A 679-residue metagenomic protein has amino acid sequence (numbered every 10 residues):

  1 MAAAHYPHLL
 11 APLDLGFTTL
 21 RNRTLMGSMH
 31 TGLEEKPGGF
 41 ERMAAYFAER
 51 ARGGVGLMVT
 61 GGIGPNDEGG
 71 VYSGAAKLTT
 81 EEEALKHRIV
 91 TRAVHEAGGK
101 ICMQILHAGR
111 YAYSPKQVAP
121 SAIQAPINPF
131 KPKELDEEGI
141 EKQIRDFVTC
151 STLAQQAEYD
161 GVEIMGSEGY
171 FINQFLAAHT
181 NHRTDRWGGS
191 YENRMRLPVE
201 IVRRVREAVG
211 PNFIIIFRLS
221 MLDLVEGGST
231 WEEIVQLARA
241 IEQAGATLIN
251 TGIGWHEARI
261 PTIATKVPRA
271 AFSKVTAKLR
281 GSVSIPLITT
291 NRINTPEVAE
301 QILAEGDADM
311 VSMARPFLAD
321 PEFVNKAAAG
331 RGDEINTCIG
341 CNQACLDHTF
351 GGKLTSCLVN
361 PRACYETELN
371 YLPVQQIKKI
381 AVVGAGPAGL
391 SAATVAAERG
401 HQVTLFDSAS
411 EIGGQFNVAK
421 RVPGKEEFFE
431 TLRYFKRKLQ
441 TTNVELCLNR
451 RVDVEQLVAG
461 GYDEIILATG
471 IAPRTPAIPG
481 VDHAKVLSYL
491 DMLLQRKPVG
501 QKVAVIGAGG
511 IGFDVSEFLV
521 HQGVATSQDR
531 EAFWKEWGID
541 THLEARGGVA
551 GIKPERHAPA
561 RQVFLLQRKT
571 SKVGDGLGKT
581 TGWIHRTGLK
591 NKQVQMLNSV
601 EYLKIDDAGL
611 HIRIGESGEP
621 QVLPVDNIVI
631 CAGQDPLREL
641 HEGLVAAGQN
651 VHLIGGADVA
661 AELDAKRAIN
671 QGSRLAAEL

Functional and structural regions predicted by a protein language model:
M1-V383, P387, A392-V403, E411: Flavin-dependent oxidoreductase catalytic cores
G56, D160, T247, D309 (+3 more regions): Conserved acidic residues
V202, E366-Q375, E398, Q402 (+4 more regions): Flanking helices and flexible, charged tails adjoining ferredoxin-like Fe-S electron-transfer domains in multi-subunit
R259-T265, P286, D309-M310, F416-G424 (+1 more regions): Short beta-alpha connecting loops at secondary-structure transitions that line or flank enzyme active sites
V283, G306-D307, T442, G461 (+4 more regions): Short, structured coil segments at secondary-structure junctions
K378-L405, I412, C447-E455, T469-I478 (+3 more regions): Rossmann-like dinucleotide/flavin-binding elements
G414-Y462, G574-V600: N-terminal Rossmann-like dinucleotide/flavin-binding domain of flavoprotein oxidoreductases that bind FAD/FMN
